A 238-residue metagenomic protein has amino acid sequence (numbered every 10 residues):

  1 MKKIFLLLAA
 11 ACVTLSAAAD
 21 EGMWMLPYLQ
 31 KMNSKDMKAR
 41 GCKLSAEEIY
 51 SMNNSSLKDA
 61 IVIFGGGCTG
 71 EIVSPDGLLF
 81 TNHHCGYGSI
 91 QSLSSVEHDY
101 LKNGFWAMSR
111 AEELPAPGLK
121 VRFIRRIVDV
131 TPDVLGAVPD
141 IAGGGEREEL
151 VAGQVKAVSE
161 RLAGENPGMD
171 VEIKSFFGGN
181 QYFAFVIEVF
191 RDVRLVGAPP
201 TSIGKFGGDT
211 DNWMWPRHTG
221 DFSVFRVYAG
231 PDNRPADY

Functional and structural regions predicted by a protein language model:
K2-I4, L8, L15-Y238: Terminal presequence/propeptide segments associated with secretion/organelle targeting and zymogen/polyprotein
